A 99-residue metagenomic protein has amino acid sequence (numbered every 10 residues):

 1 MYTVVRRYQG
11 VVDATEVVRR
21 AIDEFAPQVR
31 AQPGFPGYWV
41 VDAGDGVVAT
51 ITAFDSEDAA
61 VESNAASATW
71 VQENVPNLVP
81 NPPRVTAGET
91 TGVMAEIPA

Functional and structural regions predicted by a protein language model:
M1-A49, D55-T69, P76-A99: Short S/T/G/P-rich N-terminal loop/turn motif that feeds into the first structured element of a domain
